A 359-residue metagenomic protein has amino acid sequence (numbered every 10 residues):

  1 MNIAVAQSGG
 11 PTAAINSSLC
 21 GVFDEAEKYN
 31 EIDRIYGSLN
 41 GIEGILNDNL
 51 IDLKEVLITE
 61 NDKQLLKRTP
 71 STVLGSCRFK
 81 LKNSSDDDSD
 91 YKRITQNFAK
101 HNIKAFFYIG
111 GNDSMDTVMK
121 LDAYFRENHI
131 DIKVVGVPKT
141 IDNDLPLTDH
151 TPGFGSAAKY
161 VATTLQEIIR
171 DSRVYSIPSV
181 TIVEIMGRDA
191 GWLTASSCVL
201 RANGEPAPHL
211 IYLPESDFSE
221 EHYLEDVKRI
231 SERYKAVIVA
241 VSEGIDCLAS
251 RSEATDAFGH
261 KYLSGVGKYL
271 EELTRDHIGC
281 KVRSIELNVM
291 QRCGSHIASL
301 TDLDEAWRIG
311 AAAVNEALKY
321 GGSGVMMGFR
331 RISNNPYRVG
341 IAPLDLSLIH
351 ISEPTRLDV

Functional and structural regions predicted by a protein language model:
M1-L50: N-terminal phosphate-binding or glycine-rich loops at protein starts, especially the Walker A/P-loop of NTPases
N2-T12, T72-R78, K104-G110, G136 (+2 more regions): Short glycine-rich or small-residue beta-strand-to-loop segments that form or flank ligand, phosphate, metal/Fe-S
S8-G10, S38-G44, R78-F79, G111-N112 (+5 more regions): Short, ordered loop/turn segments at secondary-structure junctions
T12-V22, I45-L46, D90-K92, N112-K120 (+4 more regions): Short glycine/serine/threonine-rich phosphate/pyrophosphate-binding segments that cradle anionic phosphate groups
D48-K104, D113-S114, I141, P152-F154 (+2 more regions): Glycine-rich oxoanion-binding loops at beta->alpha junctions
N97, A105-G110, D116-D131, T151-R283: Accessory alpha-helical/coil subdomains and C-terminal extensions that flank or cap enzyme catalytic cores
D256-L270, R275-G328: C-terminal catalytic subdomain
H350-V359: Single conserved hydrophobic/aromatic residue that forms the stacking wall/gate of nucleotide- or nucleobase-binding
